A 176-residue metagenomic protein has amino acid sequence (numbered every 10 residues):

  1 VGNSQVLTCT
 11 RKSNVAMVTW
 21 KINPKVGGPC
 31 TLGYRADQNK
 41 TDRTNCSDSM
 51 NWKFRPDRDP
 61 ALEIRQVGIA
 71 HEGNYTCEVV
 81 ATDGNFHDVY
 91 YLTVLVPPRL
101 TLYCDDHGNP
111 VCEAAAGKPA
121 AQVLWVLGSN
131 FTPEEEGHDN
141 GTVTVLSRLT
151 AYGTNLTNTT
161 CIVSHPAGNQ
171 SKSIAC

Functional and structural regions predicted by a protein language model:
V1-V6, Y103-V111, T144, L156: Short coil/turn motif common to extracellular beta-sandwich-like domains
Q5-L7, A70-V79, G108, A121 (+1 more regions): Conserved Ig-like domain signature around the intradomain disulfide
Q5-L7, P60-L62, V143-L149: Short strand-edge motifs at loop-to-beta-strand transitions and within beta-strands of extracellular beta-rich domains
V6, S47-L95: Ligand-binding face of N-terminal immunoglobulin V-set domains in extracellular IgSF glycoproteins
C9, W20, Y75-E78, L92 (+3 more regions): Core motif of extracellular immunoglobulin-like domains
K12-S49, G117-E135: N-terminal V-set
P24-G28, P56, A81-D106, L127-P133 (+2 more regions): Flexible inter-domain hinge/linker segments at boundaries of tandem extracellular adhesion modules
N51-R58, L102-C104, E136-V143: Short beta-strand segments within Ig-like beta-sandwich modules, predominantly Fibronectin type-III
